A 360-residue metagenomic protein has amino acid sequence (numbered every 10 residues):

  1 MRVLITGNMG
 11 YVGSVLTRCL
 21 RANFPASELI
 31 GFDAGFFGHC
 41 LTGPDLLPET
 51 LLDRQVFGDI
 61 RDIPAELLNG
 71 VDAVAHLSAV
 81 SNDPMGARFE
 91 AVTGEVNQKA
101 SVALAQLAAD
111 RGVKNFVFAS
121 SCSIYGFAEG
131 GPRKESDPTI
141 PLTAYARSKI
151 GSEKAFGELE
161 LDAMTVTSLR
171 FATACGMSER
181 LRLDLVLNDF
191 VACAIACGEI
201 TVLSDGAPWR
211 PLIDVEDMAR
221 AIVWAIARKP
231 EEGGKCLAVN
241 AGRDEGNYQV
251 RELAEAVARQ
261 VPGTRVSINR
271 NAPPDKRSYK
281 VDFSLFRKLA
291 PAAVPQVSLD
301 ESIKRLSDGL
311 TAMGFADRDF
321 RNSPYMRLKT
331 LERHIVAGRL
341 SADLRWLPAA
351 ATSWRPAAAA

Functional and structural regions predicted by a protein language model:
M1-A73: N-terminal Rossmann/SDR dinucleotide-binding element
T6, F32, V74-L77, F116-C122 (+1 more regions): SDR active-site strand-loop-helix element
L41-T42, P84-A91, F127-G131, E179-R180: Conserved catalytic-core motifs of eukaryotic protein kinase domains, centered on the activation segment
F57-V96: NAD(P)H-binding glycine-rich loop region in Rossmannoid oxidoreductase-like domains and their noncatalytic homologs
V102-A144: Conserved Rossmann-fold NAD(P)-dependent oxidoreductase catalytic core, especially the SDR/UDP-sugar
S148: Active-site helix of classical SDR
K154-R210, V215-I226, E255-R259: NAD(P)-dependent short-chain dehydrogenase/reductase
G198, L203-A360: C-terminal substrate-binding subdomain of Rossmann-fold SDR/epimerase-dehydratase oxidoreductases
